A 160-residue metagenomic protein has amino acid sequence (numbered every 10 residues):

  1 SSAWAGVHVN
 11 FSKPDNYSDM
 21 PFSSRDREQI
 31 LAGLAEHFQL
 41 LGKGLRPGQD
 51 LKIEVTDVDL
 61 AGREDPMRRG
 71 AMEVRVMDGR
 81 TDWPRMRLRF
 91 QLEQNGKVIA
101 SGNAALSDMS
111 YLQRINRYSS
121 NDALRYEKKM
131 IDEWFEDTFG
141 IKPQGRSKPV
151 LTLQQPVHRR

Functional and structural regions predicted by a protein language model:
S1-A5: Gram-negative bacterial Sec-dependent N-terminal signal peptides
G6, F11-D57: N-terminal segment of the mature soluble domain
G6-N10, E64, M72-D78, N121 (+1 more regions): N-terminal, polar/charged subdomain of small-to-medium soluble alpha/beta proteins
K13-D15, V55-D59, Q94, A104-S110: A mature extracytoplasmic/lumenal domain signature
N16-Y17, S24, S101-E133: Short secondary-structure boundary motifs at beta->alpha junctions and helix caps
E36-F38, N116-R160: C-terminal/domain-edge helix-coil "capping" segments
K43-L51, Q91-S101: A short, structured loop/turn motif at beta-sheet edges
V55-E93: Surface-exposed short loop/turn segments
